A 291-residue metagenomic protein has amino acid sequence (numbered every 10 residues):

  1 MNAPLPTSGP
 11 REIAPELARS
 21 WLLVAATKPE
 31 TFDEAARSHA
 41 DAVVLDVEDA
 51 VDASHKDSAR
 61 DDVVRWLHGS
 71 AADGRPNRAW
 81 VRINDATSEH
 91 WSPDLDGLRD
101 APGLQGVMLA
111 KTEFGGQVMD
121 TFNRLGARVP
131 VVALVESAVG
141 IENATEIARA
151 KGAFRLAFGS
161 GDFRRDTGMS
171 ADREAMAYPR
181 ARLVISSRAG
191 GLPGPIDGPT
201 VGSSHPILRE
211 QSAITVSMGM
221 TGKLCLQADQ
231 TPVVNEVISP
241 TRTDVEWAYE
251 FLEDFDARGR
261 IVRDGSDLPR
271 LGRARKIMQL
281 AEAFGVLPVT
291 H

Functional and structural regions predicted by a protein language model:
M1-H291: Expand to "…catalyze enediolate/carbanion chemistry for C-C bond making/breaking, isomerization, decarboxylation
